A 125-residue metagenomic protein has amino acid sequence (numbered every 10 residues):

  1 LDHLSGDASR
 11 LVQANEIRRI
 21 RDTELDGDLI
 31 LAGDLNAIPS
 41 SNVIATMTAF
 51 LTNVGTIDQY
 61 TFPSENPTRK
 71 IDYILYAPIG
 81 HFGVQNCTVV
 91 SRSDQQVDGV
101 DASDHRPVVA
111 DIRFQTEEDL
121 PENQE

Functional and structural regions predicted by a protein language model:
L1-H3: Active-site-proximal beta-strand elements of phosphoester/diester hydrolases
A8-N15, R19-I30, L35-E125: Metal-dependent phosphoester-hydrolase catalytic domains
